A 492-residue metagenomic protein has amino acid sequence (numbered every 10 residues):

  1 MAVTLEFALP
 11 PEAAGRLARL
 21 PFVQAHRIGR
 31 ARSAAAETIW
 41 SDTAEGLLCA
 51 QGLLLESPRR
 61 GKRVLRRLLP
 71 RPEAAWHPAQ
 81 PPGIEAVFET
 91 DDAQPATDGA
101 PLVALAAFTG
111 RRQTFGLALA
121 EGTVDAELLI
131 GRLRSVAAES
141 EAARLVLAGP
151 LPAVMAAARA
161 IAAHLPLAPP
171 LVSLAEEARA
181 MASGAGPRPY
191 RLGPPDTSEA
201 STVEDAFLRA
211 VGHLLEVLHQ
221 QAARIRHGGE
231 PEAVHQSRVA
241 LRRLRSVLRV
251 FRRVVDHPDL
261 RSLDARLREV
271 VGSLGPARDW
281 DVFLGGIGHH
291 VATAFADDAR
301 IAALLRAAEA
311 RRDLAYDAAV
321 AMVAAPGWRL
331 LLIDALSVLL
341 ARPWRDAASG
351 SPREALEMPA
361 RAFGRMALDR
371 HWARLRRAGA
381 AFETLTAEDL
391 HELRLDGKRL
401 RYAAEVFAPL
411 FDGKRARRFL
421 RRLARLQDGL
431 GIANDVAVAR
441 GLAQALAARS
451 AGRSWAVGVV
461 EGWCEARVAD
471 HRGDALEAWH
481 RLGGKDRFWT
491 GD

Functional and structural regions predicted by a protein language model:
M1-D492: Function-determining surface determinants
